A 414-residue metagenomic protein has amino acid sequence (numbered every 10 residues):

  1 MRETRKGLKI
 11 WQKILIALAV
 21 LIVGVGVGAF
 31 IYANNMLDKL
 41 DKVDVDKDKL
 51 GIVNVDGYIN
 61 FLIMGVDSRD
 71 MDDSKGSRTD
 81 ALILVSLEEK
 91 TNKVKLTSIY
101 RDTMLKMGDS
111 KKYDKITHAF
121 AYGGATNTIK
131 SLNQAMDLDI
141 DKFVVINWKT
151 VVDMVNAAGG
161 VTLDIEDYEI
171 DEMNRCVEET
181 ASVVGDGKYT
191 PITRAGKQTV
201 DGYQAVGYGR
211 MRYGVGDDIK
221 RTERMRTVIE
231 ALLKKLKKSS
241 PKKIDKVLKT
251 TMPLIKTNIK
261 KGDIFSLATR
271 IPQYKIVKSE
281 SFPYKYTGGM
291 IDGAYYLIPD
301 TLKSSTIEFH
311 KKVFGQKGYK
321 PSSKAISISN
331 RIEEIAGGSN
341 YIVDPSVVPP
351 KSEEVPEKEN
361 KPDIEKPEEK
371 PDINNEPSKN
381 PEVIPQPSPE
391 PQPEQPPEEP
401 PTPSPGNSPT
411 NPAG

Functional and structural regions predicted by a protein language model:
R2-K93, S266: Entry/capping segment at the start of metal-dependent catalytic domains with acidic active-site entry clusters
V55-D56, N156-K243, P396: Flexible, polar/acidic helix-loop-strand segments at domain edges
D56-I59, G76-L82, T91-I99, K111 (+7 more regions): Extracytoplasmic
D70-D73, Y113-Y122, D137-K142, M211-K220 (+3 more regions): Second-shell loop/turn segments in exported
A81, Y113, A125-N133, W148-V152 (+7 more regions): Extracytoplasmic/secreted envelope proteins and their assembly/folding machinery, especially bacterial periplasmic
K112, K256-E376, N380-I384: C-terminal solvent-exposed extensions
F120-D186, N258-K260, F282: Amphipathic, coiled-coil-like alpha-helical scaffolding segments used for oligomerization/assembly
E365-G414: Long, low-complexity, intrinsically disordered segments
